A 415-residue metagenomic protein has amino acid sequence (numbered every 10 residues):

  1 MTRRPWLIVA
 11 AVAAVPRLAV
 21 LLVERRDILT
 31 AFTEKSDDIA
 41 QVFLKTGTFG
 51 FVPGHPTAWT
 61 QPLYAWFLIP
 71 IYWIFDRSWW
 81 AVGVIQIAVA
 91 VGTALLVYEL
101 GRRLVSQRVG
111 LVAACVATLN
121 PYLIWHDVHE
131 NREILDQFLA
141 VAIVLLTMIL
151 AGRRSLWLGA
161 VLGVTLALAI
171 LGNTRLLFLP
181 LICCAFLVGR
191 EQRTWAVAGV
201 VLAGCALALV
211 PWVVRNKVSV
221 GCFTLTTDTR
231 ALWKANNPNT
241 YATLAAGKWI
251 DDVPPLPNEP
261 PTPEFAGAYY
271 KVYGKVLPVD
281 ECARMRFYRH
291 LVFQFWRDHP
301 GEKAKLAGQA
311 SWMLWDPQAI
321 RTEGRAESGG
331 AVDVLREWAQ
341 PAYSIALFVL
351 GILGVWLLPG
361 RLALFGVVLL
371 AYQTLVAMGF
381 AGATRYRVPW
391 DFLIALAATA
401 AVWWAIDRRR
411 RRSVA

Functional and structural regions predicted by a protein language model:
R3-V9, V97-L119, Q137-F138, G152-L158 (+1 more regions): Transmembrane-helix signature of polytopic, membrane-embedded enzymes that assemble or transfer cell-envelope glycans
A13-P16, G110-P121, W125, F138 (+2 more regions): Short helix- or helix-capping micro-motifs that position conserved polar/aromatic residues at function-defining sites
L21, P56, T60, I71 (+7 more regions): Membrane-embedded glycan-lipid processing machinery
K35-K45, H55-R77, S311: Short hydrophobic/aromatic helix or loop-helix immediately within or flanking a transmembrane segment in polytopic
W80-A81, F287-Y288, Q294-G366: Membrane-interface anchor segments at the N-terminal boundary of transmembrane helices in multi-pass membrane enzymes
V84-V105, A142, L146, V349 (+1 more regions): Transmembrane-helix motifs of polytopic, lipid-linked glycan transferases
Q107, I143-G159, A169, L187-Q192: Membrane-interface transmembrane helices that cradle and orient dolichyl/undecaprenyl
T224-L314: Membrane-proximal stem/loop segments at transmembrane-domain junctions that anchor or position
